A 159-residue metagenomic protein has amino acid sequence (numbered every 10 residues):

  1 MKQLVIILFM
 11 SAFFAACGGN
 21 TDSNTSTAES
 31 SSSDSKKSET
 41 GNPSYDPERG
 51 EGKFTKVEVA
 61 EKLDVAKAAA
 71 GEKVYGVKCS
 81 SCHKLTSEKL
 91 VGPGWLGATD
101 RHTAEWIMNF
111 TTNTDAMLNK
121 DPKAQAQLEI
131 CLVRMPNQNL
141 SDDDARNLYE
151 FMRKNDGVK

Functional and structural regions predicted by a protein language model:
M1-A15: Sec-dependent bacterial lipoprotein signal peptides
C17-T21: Bacterial signal peptide processing site
S26-T27, G94: Second-shell loop/turn segments in exported
A28-V74: Electrostatic cytochrome c docking/interface patches
E72, H83-N113: Gly/Gly-Pro-rich "capping" loops immediately C-terminal to redox-active cysteine motifs in periplasmic/lumenal
Y75-K78, T86, R134, D144: Short pre-active-site segment immediately N-terminal to redox-active cysteine/selenocysteine motifs in thiol-based
L90-A98, D115-D144: Axial heme c-ligation environment in periplasmic c-type cytochrome domains
E105-F110, V133-K159: C-terminal capping alpha-helices of c-type cytochrome domains
